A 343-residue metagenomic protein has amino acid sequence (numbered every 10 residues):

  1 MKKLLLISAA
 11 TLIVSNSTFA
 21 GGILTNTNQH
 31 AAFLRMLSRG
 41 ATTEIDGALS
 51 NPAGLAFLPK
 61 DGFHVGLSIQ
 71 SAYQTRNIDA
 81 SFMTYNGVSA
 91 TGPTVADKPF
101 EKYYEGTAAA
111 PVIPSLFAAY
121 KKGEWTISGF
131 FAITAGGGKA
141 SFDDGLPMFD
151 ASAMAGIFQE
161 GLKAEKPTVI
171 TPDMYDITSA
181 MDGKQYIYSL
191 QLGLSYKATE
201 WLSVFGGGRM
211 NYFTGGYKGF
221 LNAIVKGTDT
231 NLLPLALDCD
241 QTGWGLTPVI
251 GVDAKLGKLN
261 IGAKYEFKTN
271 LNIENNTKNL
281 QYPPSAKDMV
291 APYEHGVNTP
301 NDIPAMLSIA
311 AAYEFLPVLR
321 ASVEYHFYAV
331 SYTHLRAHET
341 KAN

Functional and structural regions predicted by a protein language model:
M1-L24: Cleavable N-terminal export/targeting peptides
A10, S17-F19, F82, A140 (+1 more regions): Serine/proline-rich low-complexity intrinsically disordered segments, especially terminal tails, linkers
N16-G136: N-terminal, post-signal peptide beta-strand-biased segments of exported outer-membrane/organellar beta-barrel and other
G21-S38, T42-T43, K60, V112-S115 (+1 more regions): Outer-membrane beta-barrel porins/channels
K341-N343: N-terminal low-complexity segments that are often proline-rich with Ser/Thr-Pro
